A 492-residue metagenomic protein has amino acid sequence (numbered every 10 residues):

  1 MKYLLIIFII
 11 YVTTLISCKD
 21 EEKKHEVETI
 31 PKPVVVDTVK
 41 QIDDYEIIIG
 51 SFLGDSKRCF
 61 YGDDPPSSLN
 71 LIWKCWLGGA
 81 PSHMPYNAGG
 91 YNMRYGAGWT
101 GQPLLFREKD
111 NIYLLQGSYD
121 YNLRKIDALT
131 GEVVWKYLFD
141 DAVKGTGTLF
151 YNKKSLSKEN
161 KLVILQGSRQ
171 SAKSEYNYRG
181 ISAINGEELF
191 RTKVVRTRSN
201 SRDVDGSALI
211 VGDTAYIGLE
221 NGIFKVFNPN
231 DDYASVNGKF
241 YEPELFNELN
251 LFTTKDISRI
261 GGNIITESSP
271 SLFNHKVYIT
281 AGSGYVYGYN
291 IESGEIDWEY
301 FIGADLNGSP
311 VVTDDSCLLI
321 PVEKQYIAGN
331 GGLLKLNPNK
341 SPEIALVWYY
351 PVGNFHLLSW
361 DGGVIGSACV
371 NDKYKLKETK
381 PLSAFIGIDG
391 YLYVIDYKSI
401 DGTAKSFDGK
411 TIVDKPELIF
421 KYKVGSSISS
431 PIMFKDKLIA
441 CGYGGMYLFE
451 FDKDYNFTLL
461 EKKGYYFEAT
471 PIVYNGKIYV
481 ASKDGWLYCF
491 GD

Functional and structural regions predicted by a protein language model:
M1-H25: Bacterial Sec-dependent N-terminal signal peptides
K24-Y45, F52, C59-A97, L104-D205 (+2 more regions): Extracytoplasmic/lumenal domain signature
